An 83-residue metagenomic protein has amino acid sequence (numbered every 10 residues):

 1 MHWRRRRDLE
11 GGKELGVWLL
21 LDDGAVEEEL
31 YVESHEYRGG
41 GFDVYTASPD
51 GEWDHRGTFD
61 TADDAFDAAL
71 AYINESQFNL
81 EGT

Functional and structural regions predicted by a protein language model:
M1-G41: Short N-terminal "domain-start" leader segments that mark the transition from disordered tails or signal peptides into
D23-G24, S48-D50: Solvent-exposed strand-loop boundary residues in beta-sheet-rich modules
G41-P49: Short beta-strand segments and strand-loop junctions that repeat across beta-rich extracellular domains
D50-D64: A short, exposed loop/beta-hairpin motif centered on an aromatic-Gly-Thr core
A71-T83: Short arginine-rich
